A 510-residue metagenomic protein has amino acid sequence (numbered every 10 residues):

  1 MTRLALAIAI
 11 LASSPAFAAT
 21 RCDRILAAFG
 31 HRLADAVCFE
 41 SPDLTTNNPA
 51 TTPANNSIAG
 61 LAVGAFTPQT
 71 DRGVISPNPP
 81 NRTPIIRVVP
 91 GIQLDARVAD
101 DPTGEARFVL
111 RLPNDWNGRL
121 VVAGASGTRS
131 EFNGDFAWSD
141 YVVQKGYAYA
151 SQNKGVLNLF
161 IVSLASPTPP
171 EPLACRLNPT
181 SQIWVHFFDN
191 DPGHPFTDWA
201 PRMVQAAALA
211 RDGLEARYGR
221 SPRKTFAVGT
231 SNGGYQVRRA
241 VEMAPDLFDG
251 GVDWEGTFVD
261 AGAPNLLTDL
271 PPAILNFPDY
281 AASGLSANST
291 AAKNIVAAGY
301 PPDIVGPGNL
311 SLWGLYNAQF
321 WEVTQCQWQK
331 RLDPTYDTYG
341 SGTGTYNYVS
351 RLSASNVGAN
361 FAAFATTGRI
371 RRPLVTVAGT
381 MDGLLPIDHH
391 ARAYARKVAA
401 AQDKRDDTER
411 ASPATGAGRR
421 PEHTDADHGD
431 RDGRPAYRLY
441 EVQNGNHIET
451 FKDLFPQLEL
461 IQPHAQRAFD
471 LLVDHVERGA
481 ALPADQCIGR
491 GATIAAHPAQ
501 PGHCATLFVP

Functional and structural regions predicted by a protein language model:
R3-S13: Bacterial N-terminal signal peptides
T20-A96, F196, G256-G368, P483 (+2 more regions): Accessory cap/linker subdomain of secreted extracellular hydrolases
G91, D95, D101-P113, R119 (+1 more regions): A short loop-to-beta-strand scaffold at the N-terminal edge of the catalytic core in hydrolase folds
L112-N117, P192-P201, Q205, L209-S231: Gly/Ser-rich "nucleophile elbow"/oxyanion-hole loop immediately N-terminal to the catalytic nucleophile in hydrolases
N117-G127: Short beta-strand element of the alpha/beta-hydrolase
G127-A208, A216, I448-E459: Cap/lid segment of the alpha/beta-hydrolase catalytic domain
S130, K224-L275: Primarily recognizes the serine-hydrolase "nucleophile elbow" in alpha/beta-hydrolase and SGNH/GDSL folds
Q325-Q500, T506-F508: C-terminal subdomain of alpha/beta-hydrolase-fold enzymes, centered on the catalytic histidine and its supporting
